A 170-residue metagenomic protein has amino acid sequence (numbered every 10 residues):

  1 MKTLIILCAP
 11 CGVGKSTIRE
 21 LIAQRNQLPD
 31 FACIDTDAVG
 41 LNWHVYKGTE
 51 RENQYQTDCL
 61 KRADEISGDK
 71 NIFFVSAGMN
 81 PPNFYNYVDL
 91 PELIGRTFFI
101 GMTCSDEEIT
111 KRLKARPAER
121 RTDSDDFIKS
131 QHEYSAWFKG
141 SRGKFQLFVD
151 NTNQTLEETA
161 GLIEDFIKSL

Functional and structural regions predicted by a protein language model:
I5-I6: Short hydrophobic/aromatic beta-strand immediately N-terminal to the Walker A/P-loop
A9: The Walker A (P-loop) glycine that initiates the GxxxxGKT/S ATP-binding motif of P-loop NTPases
G12: Walker A (P-loop) phosphate-binding loop of P-loop NTPases
S16: Walker A/P-loop
R19-I66: Conserved substrate/cofactor phosphate-moiety recognition/catalytic segment in nucleotide-dependent phosphotransferases
Q54-R96, M102: Glycine-rich phosphate-binding loop used to anchor ATP phosphates in small-molecule kinases, encompassing both
D106-L113, E158: Switch/connector loops and helix/strand junctions flanking conserved nucleotide-binding motifs in nucleotide-processing
E119-L162, L170: Small-molecule kinase domains that catalyze NTP-dependent phosphoryl transfer to phosphate-bearing small molecules
